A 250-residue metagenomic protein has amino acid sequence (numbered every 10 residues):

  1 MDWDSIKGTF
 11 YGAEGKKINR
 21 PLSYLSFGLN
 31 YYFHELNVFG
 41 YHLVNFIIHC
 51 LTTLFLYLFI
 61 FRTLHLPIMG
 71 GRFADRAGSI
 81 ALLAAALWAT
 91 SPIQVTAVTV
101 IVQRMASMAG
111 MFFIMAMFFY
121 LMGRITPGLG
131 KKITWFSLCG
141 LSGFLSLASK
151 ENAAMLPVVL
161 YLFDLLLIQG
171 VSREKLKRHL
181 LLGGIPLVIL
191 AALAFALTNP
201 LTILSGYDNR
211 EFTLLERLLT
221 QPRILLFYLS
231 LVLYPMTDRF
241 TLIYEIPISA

Functional and structural regions predicted by a protein language model:
M1-A250: Polytopic membrane enzymes that build or remodel cell-surface glycoconjugates and lipids
